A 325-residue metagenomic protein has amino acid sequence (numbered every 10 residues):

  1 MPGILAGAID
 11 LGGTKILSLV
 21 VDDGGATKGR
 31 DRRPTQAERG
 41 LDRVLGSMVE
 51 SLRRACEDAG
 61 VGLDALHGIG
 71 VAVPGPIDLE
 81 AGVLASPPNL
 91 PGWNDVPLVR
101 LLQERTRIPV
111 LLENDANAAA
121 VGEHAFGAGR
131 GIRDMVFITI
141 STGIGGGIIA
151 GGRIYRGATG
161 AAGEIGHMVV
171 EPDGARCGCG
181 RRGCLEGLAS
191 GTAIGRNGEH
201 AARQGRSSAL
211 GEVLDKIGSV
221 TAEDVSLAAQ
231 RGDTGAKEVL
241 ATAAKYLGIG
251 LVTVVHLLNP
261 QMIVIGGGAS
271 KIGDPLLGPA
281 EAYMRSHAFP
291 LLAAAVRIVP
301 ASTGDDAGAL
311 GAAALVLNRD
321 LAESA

Functional and structural regions predicted by a protein language model:
M1-G68, I77-V83, V99-I108, G122-I132 (+2 more regions): ATP-binding/phosphotransfer module of carbohydrate and carboxylate kinases, centering on a glycine-rich
D10, G70-P74, E113, F137-G143 (+1 more regions): Short beta-strand segments
T14-K15, A116-A118, T142-G145, P172: Conserved A3 ("GATE") glycine/threonine-rich loop of ANL adenylate-forming enzymes
D31-R33, P88, A158: Short hydrophobic alpha-helix segments
P34-Q36, G92-W93, A162-E164: A short acidic/small-residue loop/turn micro-motif
G82-W93: A charged helix-plus-loop insertion that forms the helical arch/lid used to bind and gate nucleic-acid substrates
N89-P91, L111-N117, F137-I140, V299-D305: Active-site nucleophile and cofactor-binding loops and adjacent substrate-binding regions of central metabolic enzymes
I148-E164: Short, charged low-complexity linear segments at domain edges
